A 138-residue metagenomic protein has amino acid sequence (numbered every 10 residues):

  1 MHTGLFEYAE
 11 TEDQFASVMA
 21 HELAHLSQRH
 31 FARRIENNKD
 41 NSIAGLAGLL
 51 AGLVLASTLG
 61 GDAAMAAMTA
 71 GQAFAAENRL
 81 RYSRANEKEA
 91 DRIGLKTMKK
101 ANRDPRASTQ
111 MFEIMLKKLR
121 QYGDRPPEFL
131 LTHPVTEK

Functional and structural regions predicted by a protein language model:
M1-K138: A Zn2+-metalloprotease active-site environment signal
